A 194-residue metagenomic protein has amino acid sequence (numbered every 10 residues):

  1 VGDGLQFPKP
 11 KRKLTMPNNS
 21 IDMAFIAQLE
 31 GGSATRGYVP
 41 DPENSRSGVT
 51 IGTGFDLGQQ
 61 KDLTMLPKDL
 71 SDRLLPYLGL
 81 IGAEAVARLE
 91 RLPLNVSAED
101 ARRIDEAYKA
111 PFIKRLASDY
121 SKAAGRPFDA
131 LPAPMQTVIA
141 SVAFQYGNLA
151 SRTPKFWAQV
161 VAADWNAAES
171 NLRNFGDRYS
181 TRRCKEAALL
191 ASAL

Functional and structural regions predicted by a protein language model:
V1-T15: Short, Lys/Arg-enriched N-terminal segments with co-localized hydrophobic residues within the first ~10-30 amino acids
K11-Q136, N166-L194: Acidic, aromatic-lined catalytic clefts of primarily extracellular/periplasmic carbohydrate-active enzymes that remodel
V138-R178: Catalytic and substrate-binding regions of cell-wall glycan-acting enzymes that process beta-1,4-linked
